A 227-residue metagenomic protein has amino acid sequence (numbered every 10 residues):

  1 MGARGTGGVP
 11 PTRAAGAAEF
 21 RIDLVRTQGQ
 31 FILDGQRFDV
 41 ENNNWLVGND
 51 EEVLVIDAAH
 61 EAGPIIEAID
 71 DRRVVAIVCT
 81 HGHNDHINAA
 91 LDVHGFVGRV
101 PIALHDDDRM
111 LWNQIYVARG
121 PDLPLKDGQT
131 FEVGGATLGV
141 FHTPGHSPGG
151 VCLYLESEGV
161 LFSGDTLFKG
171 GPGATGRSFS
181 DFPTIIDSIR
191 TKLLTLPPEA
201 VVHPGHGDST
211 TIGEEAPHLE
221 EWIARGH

Functional and structural regions predicted by a protein language model:
R4, V9, R109-Q114, F182 (+1 more regions): Short polar/charged helix/loop
G7-G8, R13, D70, C79: An N-terminally biased module of ancient metal coordination in phosphate/nucleic-acid-related enzymes
A15, V25-T27, V47, D127-V133: Short acidic-hydrophobic surface loop/beta-edge motif
E19-R72, C152-G164: Conserved beta-strand hairpin/beta-sheet module of binuclear metal-dependent hydrolase folds, prominently
D39-V40, V53, H60-T137, P217-R225: Active-site HxH/HxHxD metal-binding segment of metal-dependent hydrolases
V47, D57, H81, V93 (+6 more regions): Divalent metal-coordination and catalytic microenvironments
V53, G139, P148-H227: Metallo-beta-lactamase
V55-D57, V75-H83, I102-H105, H142-G145 (+2 more regions): Active-site neighborhood of phospho(di)ester-bond hydrolases with catalytic His/Asp-centered motifs
